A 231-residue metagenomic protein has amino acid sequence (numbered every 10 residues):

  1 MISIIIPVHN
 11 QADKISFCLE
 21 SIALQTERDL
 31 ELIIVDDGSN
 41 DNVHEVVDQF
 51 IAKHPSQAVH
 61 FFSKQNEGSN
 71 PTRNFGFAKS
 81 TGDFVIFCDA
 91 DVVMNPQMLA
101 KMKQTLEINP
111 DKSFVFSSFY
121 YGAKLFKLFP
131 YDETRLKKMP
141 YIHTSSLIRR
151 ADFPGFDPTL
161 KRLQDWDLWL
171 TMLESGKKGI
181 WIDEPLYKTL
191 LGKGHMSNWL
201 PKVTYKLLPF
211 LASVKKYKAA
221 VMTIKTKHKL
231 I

Functional and structural regions predicted by a protein language model:
M1-S3, E31, D167: Cell-envelope/extracellular polymer assembly enzymes that use nucleotide-activated donors
E20-D29: Short, acidic, metal-binding catalytic loop of nucleotide-sugar glycosyltransferases
D36-E45, D89: A conserved acidic beta->alpha catalytic loop
K64-S80: Glycine-rich, basic loop-to-helix element that forms the pyrophosphate-binding segment of sugar-nucleotide handling
V85: Short aromatic/hydrophobic "clamp" motif used to bind/position activated sugar donors
Q97-L128: Conserved donor NDP-sugar-binding/catalytic core segment of glycosyltransferases
S118, I180-L186, L190-L191: Catalytic beta-strand/loop signature of glycosyltransferases that borders the donor
R162-L170: Acidic donor-binding loop at a coil-to-helix junction in glycosyltransferase catalytic cores that engages
